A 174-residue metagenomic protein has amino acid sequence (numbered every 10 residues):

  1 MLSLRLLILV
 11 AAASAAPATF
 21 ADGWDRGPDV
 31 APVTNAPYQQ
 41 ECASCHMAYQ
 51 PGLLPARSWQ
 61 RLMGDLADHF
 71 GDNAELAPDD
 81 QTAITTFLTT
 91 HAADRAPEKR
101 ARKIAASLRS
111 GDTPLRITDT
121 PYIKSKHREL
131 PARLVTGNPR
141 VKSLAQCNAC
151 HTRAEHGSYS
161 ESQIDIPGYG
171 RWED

Functional and structural regions predicted by a protein language model:
M1-I8: Bacterial N-terminal signal peptides that target proteins for export
A21-T82, A93-R95, R100-D174: Sequence context surrounding c-type heme c attachment/ligation sites in exported
A83-T89: A contiguous pocket-lining binding segment that forms or flanks enzyme active sites
